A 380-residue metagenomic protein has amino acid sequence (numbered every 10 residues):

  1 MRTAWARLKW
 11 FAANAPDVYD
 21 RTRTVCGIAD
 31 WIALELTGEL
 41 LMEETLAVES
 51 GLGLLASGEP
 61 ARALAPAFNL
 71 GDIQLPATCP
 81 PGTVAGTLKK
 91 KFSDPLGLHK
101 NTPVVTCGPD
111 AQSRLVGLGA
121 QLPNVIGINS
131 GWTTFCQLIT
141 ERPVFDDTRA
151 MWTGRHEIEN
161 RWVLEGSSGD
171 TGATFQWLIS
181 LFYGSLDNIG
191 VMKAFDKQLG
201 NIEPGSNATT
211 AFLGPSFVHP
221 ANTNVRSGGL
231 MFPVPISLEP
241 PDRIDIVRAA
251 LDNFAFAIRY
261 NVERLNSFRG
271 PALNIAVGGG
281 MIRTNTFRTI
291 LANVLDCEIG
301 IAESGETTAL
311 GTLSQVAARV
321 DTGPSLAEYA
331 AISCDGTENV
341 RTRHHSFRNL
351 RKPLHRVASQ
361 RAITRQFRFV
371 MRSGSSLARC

Functional and structural regions predicted by a protein language model:
M1-P109, F175: Gly/Ser/Thr-rich active-site cleft segment
R2-W5, V48-L52, P109-S113, S130-C136 (+2 more regions): Conserved A3 ("GATE") glycine/threonine-rich loop of ANL adenylate-forming enzymes
W5, K9-A15, R21, L34-E39 (+6 more regions): A short helix-loop
V25, P103-G117, V125-N129, F135-C136 (+1 more regions): Short glycine-aspartate micro-motif
D110-G117, S168-D170, Q176-I179, R248 (+4 more regions): Glycine-rich phosphate-binding/hydrolytic loop that grips phosphoryl groups
R155-E165, L295-I301, C334-H345: Short beta-alpha connecting loops at secondary-structure transitions that line or flank enzyme active sites
G205-S304: Activation-segment/catalytic-loop signature of the eukaryotic protein kinase fold
V320-C380: Acidic, glycine/GT-rich loop-and beta-edge segments that sit at the periphery of enzyme/chaperone cores
